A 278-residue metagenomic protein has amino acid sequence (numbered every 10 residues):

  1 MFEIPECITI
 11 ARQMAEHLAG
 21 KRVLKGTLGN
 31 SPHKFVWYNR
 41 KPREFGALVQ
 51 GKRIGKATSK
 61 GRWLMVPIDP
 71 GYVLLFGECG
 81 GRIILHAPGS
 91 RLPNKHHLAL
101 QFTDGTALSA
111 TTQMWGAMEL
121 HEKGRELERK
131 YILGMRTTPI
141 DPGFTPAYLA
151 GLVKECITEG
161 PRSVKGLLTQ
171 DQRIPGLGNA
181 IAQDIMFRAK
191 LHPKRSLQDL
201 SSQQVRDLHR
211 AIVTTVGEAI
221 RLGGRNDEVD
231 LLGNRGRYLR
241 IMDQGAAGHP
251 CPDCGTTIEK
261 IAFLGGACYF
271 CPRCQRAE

Functional and structural regions predicted by a protein language model:
M1-I4, P139, G143, S201-H209: Generic detection of long, well-ordered alpha-helical segments
M1-S109, W115-A117, D253, G266-E278: A cross-family signal for N-terminal binding/gating loops and helix N-caps that shape access to the active site
R22-E44, T58, L152-E278: Basic, nucleic-acid-binding surfaces and adjacent catalytic neighborhoods in DNA/RNA-processing proteins
V73-G176, I181-R188: Phosphate/anion-contacting hairpin/loop surfaces
